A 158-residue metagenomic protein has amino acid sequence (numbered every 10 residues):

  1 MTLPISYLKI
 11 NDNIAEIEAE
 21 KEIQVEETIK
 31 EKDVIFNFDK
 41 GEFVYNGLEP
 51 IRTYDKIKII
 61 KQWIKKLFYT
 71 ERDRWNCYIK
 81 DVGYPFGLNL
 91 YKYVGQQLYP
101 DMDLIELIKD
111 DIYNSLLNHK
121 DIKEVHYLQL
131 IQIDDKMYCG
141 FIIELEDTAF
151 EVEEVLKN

Functional and structural regions predicted by a protein language model:
M1-L107, H126, I131-N158: Immediate N-terminus of the mature polypeptide
I112-Q129: Short acidic amphipathic segments
